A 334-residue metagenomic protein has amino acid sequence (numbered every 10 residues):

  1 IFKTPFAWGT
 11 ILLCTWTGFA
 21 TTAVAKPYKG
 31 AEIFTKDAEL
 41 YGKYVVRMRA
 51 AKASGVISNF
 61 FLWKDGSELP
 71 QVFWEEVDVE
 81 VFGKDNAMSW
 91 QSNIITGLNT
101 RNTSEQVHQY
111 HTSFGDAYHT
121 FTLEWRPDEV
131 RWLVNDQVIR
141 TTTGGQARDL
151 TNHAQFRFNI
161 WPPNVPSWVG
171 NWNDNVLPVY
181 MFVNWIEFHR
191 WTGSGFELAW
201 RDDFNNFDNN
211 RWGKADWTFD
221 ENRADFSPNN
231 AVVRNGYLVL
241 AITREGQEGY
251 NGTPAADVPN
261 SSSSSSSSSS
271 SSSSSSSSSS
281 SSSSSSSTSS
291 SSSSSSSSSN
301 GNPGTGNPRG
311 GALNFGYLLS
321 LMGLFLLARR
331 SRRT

Functional and structural regions predicted by a protein language model:
I1-K3: N-terminal secretory signal peptides that target proteins for export/translocation
G9-G18, S320-L324: Bacterial N-terminal signal peptides
F19-A25: Sec/Tat signal peptide C-region and signal peptidase I cleavage site
A25-S264: GH16 jelly-roll
P259-P308: Ser/Thr/Gly/Pro-rich low-complexity, disordered linker/stalk segments of secreted and cell-surface proteins
N314-R333: A cross-kingdom C-terminal cell-surface attachment/processing module
